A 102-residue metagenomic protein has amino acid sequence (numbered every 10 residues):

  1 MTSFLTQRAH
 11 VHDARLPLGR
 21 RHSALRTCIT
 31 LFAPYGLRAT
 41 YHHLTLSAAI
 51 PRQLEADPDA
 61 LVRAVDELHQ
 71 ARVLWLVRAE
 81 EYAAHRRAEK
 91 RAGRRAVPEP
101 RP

Functional and structural regions predicted by a protein language model:
M1-P102: Alpha-helical propensity feature that highlights long, continuous alpha-helices across diverse contexts
